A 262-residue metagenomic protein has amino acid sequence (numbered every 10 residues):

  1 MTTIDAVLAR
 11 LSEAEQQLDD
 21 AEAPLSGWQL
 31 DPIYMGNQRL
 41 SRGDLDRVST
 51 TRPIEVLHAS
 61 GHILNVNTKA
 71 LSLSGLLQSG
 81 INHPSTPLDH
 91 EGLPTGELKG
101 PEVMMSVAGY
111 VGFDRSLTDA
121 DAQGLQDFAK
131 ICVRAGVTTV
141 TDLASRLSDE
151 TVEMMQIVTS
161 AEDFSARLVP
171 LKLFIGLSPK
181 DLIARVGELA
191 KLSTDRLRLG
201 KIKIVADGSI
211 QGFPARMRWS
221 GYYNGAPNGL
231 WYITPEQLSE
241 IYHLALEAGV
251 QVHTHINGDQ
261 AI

Functional and structural regions predicted by a protein language model:
M1-A184, I204-A261: Divalent metal-binding segments
V158-E162, V186-L197: Acidic (Asp/Glu)-rich catalytic clusters
R198-I202: Short amphipathic
